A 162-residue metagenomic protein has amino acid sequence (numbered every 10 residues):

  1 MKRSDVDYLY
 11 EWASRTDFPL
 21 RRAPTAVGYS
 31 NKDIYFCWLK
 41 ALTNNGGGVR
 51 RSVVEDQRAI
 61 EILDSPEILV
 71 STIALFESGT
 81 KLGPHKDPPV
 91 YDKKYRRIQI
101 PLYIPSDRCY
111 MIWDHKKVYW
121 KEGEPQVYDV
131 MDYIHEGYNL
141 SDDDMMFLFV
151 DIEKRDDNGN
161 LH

Functional and structural regions predicted by a protein language model:
M1-S65: Non-heme Fe(II)/2-oxoglutarate
R15, L42, G79, I104-S106 (+2 more regions): Short loop/turn segments at secondary-structure transitions that flank enzyme active sites
D33-Y35, G46-G47, R58, D87-P89 (+3 more regions): Intrinsic disorder/low-complexity detector
V54-V127: Catalytic core of non-heme Fe(II) oxygenases with the double-stranded beta-helix
R108-H162: Catalytic core of Fe(II)/2-oxoglutarate
